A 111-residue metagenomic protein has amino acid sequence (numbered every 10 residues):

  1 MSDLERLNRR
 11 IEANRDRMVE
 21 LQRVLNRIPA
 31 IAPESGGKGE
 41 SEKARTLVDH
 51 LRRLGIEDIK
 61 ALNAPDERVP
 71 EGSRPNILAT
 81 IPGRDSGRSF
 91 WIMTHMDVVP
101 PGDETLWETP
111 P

Functional and structural regions predicted by a protein language model:
S2-P111: Acidic/His- and Gly-rich active-site-bordering loop/insert found across diverse amide/peptide-bond hydrolases
